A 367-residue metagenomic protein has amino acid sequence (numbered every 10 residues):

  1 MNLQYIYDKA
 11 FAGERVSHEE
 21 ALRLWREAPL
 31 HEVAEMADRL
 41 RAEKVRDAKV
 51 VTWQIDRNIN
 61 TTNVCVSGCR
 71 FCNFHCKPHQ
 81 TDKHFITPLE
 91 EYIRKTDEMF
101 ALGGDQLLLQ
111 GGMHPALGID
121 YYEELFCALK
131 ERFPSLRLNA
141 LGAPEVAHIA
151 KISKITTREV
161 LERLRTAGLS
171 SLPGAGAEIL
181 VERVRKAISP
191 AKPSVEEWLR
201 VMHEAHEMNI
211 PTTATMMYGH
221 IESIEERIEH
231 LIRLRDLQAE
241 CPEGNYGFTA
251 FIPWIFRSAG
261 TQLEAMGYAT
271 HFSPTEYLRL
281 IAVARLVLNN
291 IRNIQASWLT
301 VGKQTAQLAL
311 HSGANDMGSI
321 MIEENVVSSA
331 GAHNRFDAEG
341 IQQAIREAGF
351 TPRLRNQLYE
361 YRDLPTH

Functional and structural regions predicted by a protein language model:
M1-H31, I93, F100-A101, L231-I232 (+1 more regions): Auxiliary Fe-S-binding modules of radical SAM enzymes
G13, A37, C69, L109 (+5 more regions): Conserved, mostly hydrophobic/aromatic
A21-L24, I55-N58, G111-P115, Y218-I221 (+1 more regions): Conserved short loop/turn motifs at secondary-structure junctions
A34-P78, H84-Q110: N-terminal pre-triad scaffold of radical SAM enzymes
L40, R132-L136, M208, C241 (+1 more regions): Helix C-cap/helix->beta junction micro-motif
K49-I55, C65-V66, R70-C76, T81 (+2 more regions): Mobile, glycine- and charge-enriched loop segments and immediately flanking short secondary-structure elements within
V51-R57, L107, L138-G142, L172-G174 (+4 more regions): Hydrophobic faces of well-ordered beta-strands that scaffold small-molecule active sites in alpha/beta enzyme cores
C76-D236: Conserved Radical SAM active-site core
